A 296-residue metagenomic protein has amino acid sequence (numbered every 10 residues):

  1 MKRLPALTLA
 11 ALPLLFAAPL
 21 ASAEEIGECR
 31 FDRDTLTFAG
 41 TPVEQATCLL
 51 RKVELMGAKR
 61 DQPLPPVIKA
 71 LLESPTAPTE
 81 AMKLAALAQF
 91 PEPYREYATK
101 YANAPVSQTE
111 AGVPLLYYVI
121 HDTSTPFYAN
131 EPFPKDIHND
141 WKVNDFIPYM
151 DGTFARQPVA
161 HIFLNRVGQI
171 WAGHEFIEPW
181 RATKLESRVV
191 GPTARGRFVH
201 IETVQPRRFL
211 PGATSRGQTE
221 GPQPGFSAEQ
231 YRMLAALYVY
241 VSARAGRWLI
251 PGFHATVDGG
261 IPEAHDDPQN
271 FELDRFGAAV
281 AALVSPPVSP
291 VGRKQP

Functional and structural regions predicted by a protein language model:
M1-T8: Bacterial N-terminal signal peptides that target proteins for export
T8-A17: Bacterial N-terminal signal peptides
L14-L15, F133, D266: Hydrophobic alpha-helical membrane context
F16-E24: Bacterial Sec-dependent signal peptides at the C-terminal "C-region" and cleavage site
A23-L84, P192, G196-V199, R207-P296: Basic/polar, cationic surfaces and motifs that engage anionic cell-wall and phosphate/carboxylate ligands
E28, D32, E80-E110, Y117-A243: Active-site-adjacent loop/helix surface patches within enzyme catalytic domains that shape the substrate-binding cleft
L116-Y117, L249: Conserved acidic residues
